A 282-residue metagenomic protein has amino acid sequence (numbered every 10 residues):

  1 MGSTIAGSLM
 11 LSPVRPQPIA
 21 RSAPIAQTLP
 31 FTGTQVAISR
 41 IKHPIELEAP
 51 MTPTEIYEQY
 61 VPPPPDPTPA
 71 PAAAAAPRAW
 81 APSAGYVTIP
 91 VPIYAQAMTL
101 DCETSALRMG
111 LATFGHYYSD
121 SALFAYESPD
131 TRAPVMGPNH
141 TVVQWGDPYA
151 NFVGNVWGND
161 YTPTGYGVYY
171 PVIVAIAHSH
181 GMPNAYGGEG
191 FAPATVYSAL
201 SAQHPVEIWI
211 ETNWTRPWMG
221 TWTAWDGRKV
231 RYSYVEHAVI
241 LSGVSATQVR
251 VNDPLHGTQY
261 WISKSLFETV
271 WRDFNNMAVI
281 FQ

Functional and structural regions predicted by a protein language model:
G2-Y170, T212-W214, M219-W225, K229-Y232 (+1 more regions): Active-site-adjacent structural segments surrounding the nucleophilic cysteine of cysteine proteases and isopeptidases
A23-F31, H178, W222-S233, I240-Q282: Noncatalytic regulatory segments and standalone regulatory/sensor domains
W80-G85, S198-P205, Y232-V235, S242-V244 (+1 more regions): Extracellular/periplasmic catalytic domains that process cell-envelope and extracellular macromolecules
M98, C102-G110, S119, Y169-I176 (+4 more regions): Stable alpha-helical elements in mature extracytoplasmic
D101-E103, A185-G187, V206-I210, I240 (+2 more regions): Structural recognition of the beta-strand scaffold that forms the well-ordered cores of secreted hydrolase catalytic
A106, G188-G190, I210-W214, G243-S245 (+1 more regions): A mature extracytoplasmic/lumenal domain signature
R108-Y117, Y126-D130, I176-P183, S198-A202 (+1 more regions): Structured segments of extracytoplasmic/periplasmic soluble domains in secreted or envelope-associated proteins
N155-P193, S198-S201: Mid-length scaffold segments of soluble, non-membrane domains
